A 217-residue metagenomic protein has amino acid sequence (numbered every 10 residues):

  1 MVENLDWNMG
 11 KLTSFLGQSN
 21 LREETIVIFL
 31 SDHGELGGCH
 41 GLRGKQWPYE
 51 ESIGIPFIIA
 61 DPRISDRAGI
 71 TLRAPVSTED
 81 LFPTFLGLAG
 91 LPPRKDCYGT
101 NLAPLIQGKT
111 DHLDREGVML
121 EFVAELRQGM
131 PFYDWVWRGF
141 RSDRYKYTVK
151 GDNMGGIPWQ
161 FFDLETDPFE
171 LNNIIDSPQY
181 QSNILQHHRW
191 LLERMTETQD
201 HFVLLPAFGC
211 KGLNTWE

Functional and structural regions predicted by a protein language model:
M1-T25, R194: A long, amphipathic alpha-helix that forms part of the scaffold/cap immediately adjacent to metal-dependent active
M1-V2, G44, S65-P75, L88-P93 (+3 more regions): Active-site rim elements
V2-L5, M9, I26-S31, F57-I58 (+2 more regions): Beta-strand elements within well-structured catalytic alpha/beta cores of enzymes that handle phosphate/sulfate esters
S14-I70, S77, R127: Histidine-centered active-site microenvironments of extracellular/periplasmic hydrolases and transferases
R22-I28, A68-F140, L185-R189, V203-C210: Polar, surface-exposed loop/tail segments that function as active-site lids or cofactor/substrate-recognition elements
E50-S52, L120-D176, L205, K211-E217: C-terminal, low-complexity/hydrophilic appendages and adjacent surface loops of extracellular/periplasmic anionic
D61-S65, G90-L91, G108-T110, D143-Y145 (+2 more regions): Short loop segments at secondary-structure junctions
I174-E217: Long, internal low-complexity/basic segments
